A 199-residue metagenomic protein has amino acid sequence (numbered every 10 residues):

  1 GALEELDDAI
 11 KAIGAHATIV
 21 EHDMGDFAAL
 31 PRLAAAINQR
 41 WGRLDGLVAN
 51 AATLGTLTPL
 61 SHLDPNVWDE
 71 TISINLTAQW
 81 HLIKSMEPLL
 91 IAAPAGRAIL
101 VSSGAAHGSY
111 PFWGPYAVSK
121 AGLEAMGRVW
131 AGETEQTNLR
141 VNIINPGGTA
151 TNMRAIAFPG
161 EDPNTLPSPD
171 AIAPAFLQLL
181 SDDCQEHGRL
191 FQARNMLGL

Functional and structural regions predicted by a protein language model:
V20-R32, P65: The beta1-alpha1 cofactor-binding region of Rossmann-like NAD(H)/NADP(H)-dependent oxidoreductases
D45-G46, D69, G96-V101, L139-N142: Conserved catalytic-site loops of classical short-chain dehydrogenases/reductases
N50-T56: Conserved NAD(P)H cofactor-binding loop of Rossmann-fold oxidoreductase domains
T53, I91, R97-G122, G127-Q136 (+1 more regions): Catalytic loop of short-chain dehydrogenase/reductase
T58-L60, D64-D69: Substrate-binding pocket helix/loop in short-chain dehydrogenase/reductase
I83-K84, R128: A short, exposed helix-loop element centered on a Lys and neighboring polar residues
Q136-L139, I143-I144, T151, G160-L199: C-terminal helical subdomain
